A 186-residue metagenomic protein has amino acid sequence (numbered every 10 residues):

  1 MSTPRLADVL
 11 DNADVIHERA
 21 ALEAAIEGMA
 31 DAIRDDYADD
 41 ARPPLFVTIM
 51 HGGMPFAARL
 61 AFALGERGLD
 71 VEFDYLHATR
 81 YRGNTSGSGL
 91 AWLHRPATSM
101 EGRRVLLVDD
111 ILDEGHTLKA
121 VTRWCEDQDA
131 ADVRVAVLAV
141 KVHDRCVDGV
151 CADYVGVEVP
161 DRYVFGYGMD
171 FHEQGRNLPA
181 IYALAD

Functional and structural regions predicted by a protein language model:
M1-D186: PRPP-associated nucleotide enzymes
